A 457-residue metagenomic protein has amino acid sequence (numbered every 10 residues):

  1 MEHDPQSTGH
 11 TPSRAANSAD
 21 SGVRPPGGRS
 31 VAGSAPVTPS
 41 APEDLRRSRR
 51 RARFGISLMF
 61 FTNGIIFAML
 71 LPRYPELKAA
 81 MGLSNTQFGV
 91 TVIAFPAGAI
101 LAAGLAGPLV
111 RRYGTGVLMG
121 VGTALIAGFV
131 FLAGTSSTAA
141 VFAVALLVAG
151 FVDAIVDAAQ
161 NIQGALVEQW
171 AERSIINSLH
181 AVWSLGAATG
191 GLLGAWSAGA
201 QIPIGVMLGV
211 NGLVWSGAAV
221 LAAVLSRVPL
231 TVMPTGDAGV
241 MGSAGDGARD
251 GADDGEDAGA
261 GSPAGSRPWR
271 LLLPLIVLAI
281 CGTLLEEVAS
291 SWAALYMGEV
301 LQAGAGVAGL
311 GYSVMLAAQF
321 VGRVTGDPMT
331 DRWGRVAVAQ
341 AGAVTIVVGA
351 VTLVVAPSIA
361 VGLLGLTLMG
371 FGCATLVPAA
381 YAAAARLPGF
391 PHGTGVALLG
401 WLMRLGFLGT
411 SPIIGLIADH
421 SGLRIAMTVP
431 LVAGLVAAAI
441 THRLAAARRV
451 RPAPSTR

Functional and structural regions predicted by a protein language model:
P72-T86, S291-V307: Short amphipathic helix-loop junctions that connect adjacent transmembrane helices in Major Facilitator Superfamily/SLC
L77-K78, L109-V110, W196-Q201, M297-G298 (+3 more regions): Interfacial helix-cap and linker-helix signal at transmembrane-aqueous boundaries of multi-pass secondary transporters
G82, G114, T135-A140, Q302 (+2 more regions): Helix-breaking motifs and short loop linkers at transmembrane-helix boundaries and internal kinks in secondary membrane
L101-S137: Conserved MFS/SLC helix-loop-helix module at the cytosolic interface between two early adjacent transmembrane helices
L101-T115, A198, G322-R335, A418-D419: Helix-to-loop junctions at the C-terminal end of transmembrane segments in multipass secondary transporters
G116-M119, A339, M427: Primarily marks hydrophobic transmembrane alpha-helices of the MFS/SLC 12-helix fold
I155-W170, T375-P388: Intracellular juxtamembrane helix-capping segments at the cytosolic ends of symmetry-related transmembrane helices
L179-L230: Helix-loop-helix hairpin linking two adjacent transmembrane segments in secondary transporters
